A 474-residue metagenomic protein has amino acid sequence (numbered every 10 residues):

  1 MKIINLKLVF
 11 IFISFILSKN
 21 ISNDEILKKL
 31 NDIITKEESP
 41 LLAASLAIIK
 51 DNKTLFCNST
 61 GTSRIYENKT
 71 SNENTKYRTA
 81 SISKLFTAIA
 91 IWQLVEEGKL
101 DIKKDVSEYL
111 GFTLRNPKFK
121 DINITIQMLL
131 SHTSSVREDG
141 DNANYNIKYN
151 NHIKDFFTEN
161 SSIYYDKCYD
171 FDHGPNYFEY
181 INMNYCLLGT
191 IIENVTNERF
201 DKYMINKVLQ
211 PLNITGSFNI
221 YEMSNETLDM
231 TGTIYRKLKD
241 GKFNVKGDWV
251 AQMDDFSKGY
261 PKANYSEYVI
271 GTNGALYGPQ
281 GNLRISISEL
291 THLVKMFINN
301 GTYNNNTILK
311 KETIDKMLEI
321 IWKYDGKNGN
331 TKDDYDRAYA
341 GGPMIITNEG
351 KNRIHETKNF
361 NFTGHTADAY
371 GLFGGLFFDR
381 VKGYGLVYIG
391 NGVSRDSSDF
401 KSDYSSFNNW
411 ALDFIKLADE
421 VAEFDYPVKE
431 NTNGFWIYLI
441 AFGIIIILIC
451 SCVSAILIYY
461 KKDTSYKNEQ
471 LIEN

Functional and structural regions predicted by a protein language model:
M1-F10: Classical eukaryotic N-terminal signal peptides for Sec-dependent ER targeting/secretion, especially the positively
F12-I21: N-terminal signal peptide
N20-S59, I205-N206, A251-L457, E469: Catalytic loop of the DD-peptidase/beta-lactamase superfamily, centered on the K-T-G motif and neighboring
E25, K29, S81, F86 (+11 more regions): Extracytoplasmic/secreted proteins, especially bacterial periplasmic and envelope-associated proteins
K36-S45, Y66-M128, C168-N184, G278-G281 (+1 more regions): Short active-site loop at a secondary-structure junction that contains or immediately precedes the catalytic residue(s)
K50, T54, V106, I220-T227: Short, solvent-exposed turn/loop segments enriched in Gly/Ser/Thr/Pro and often Arg
P117-F362: Short, surface-exposed loop or secondary-structure junction motifs that flank catalytic or metal-binding residues
D463-N474: Cytoplasmic C-terminal tails of single-pass
